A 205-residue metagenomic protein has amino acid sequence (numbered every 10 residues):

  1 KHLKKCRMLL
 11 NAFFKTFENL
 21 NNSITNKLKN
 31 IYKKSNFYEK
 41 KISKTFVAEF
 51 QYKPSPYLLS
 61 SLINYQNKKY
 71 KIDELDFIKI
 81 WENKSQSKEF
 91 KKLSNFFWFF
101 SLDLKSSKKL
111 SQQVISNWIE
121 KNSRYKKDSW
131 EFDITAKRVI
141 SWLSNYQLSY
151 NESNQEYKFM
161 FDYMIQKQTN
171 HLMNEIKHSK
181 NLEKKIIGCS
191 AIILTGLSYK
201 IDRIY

Functional and structural regions predicted by a protein language model:
K1-I80: Extreme N-terminal leader/anchor segments
Q86-Y205: Aromatic-lined, polymer-binding surfaces characteristic of secreted/periplasmic polysaccharide-degrading enzymes
